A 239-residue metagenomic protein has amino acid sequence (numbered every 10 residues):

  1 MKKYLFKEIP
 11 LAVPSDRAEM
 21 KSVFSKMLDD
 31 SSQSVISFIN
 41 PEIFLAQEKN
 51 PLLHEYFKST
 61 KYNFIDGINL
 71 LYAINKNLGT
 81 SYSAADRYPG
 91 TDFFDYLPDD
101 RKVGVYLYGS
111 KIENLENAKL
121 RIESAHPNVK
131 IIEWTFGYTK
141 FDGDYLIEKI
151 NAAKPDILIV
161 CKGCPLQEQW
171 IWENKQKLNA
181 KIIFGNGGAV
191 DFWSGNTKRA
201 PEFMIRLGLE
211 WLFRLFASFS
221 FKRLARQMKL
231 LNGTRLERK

Functional and structural regions predicted by a protein language model:
M1-A84: N-terminal nucleotide/polyanion-binding subdomain common to many enzyme families
I36-F38, F64, I157-C161, F184: Structural motif
N40-F44, K162-L166, A189: Short glycine-rich anion-binding loops that position phosphate/pyrophosphate groups of nucleotides and phosphorylated
L53-S59, E168-N186: A short, gly/pro- and small-residue-rich
L70-K149, A153: Conserved beta-alpha
L71-Y72, R199-K239: A transmembrane-helix-recognition feature enriched in membrane-embedded lipid enzymes and envelope glyco-/phospholipid
G137-F141, A180-L215: Short, flexible loop segments at boundaries between secondary-structure elements
I150, K154-I159, G163-C164, A180: Proline-aspartate-enriched helix->loop->beta-strand connector
